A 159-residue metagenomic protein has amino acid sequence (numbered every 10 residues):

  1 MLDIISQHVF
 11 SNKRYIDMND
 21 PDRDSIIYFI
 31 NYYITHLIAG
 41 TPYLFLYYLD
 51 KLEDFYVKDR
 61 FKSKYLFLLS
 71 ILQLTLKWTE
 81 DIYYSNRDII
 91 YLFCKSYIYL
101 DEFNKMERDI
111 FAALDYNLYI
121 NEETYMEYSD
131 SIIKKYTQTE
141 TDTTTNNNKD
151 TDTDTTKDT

Functional and structural regions predicted by a protein language model:
M1-S63, D81-Y91, N104, R108-A112 (+1 more regions): Acidic, Ser/Thr/Pro-rich regulatory low-complexity segments at or just upstream of the first helical elements of major
K62-L76: Elongated alpha-helical scaffolds
L68, W78, I98-Y99, F103: Cysteine protease-like catalytic core of ubiquitin/ubiquitin-like
L72-T75, C94, R108: Peptidoglycan-targeting cell-wall enzymes and recognition modules
I90-I98: C-terminal, helix-dominated tail/subdomain
